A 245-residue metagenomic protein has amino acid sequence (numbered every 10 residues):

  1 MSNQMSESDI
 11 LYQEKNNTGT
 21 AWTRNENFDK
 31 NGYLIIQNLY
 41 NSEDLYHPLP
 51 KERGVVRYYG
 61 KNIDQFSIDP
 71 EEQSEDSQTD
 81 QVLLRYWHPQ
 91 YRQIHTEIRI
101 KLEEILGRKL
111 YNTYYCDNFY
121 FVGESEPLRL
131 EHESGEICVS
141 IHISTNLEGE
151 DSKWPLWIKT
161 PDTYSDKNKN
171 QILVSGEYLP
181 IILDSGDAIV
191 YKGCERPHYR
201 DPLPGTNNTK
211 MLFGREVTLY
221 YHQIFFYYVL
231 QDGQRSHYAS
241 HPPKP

Functional and structural regions predicted by a protein language model:
S2-L106: Non-heme Fe(II)/2-oxoglutarate
D29, L110-T113, G135: Short, basic and Ser/Thr-rich N-terminal targeting/leader segments
E103-L110, L128-E133: Short, charge-rich binding segments
L106-C116, S152: A short coil-to-beta-strand element that immediately follows conserved catalytic motifs
F119: Conserved active-site beta-strand element of glycosyltransferases/polysaccharide synthases
V122-E195, V217-I224, L230-S240: Catalytic core of non-heme Fe(II) oxygenases with the double-stranded beta-helix
P127-R129, R196-E216: Short beta-strand His + acidic residue motifs that chelate non-heme Fe in jelly-roll/DSBH and cupin folds
P242-P245: C-terminal helix/juxtamembrane-tail motif
